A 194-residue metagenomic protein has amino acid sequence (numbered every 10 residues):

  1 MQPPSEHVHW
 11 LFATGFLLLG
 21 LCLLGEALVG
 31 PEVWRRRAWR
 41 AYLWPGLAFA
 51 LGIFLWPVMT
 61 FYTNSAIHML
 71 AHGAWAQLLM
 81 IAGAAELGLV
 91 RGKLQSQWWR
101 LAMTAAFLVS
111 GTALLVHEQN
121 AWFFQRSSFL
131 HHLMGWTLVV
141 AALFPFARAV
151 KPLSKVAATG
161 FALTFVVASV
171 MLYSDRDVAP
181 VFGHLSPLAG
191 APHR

Functional and structural regions predicted by a protein language model:
M1-F16: Hydrophobic transmembrane alpha-helical segments in integral membrane proteins
P3, F61-I67, R91-L94, E118-R126: Membrane-interface helix caps and helix-loop-helix hairpins in membrane proteins
F12-L24, A74-L89, L133-R148: Hydrophobic cores of alpha-helical transmembrane segments in multi-pass inner/ER membrane proteins, independent
G30-L47, L94-A105, P152-F161: Membrane-interfacial loop-to-transmembrane alpha-helix junctions, especially the N-terminal start
A41-T60: A generic, lipid-embedded transmembrane alpha helix
F54-T63, L114-F123, S174-V178: Juxtamembrane "helix-exit" motif on the non-cytosolic side of transmembrane helices
A158-V178: Final/C-terminal transmembrane alpha-helix of multipass membrane proteins
L172-R194: Juxtamembrane boundary at the C-terminal end of a transmembrane helix
